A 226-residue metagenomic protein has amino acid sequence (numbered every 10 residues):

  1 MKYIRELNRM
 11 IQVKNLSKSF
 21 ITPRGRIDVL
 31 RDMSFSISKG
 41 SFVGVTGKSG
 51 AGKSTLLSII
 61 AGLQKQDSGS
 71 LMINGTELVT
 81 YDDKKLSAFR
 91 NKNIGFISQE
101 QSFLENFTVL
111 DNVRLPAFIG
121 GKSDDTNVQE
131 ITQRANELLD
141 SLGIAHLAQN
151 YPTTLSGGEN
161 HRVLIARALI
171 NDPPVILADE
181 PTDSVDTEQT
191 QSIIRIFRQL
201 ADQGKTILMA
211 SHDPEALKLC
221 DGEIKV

Functional and structural regions predicted by a protein language model:
A61: Helix-to-loop junction immediately C-terminal to a conserved catalytic motif
G69-E77: Conserved ABC transporter NBD signature motif
E77, F118, T126-H146: Conserved ABC ATPase "signature" region
Y151-L155, E159: Conserved ABC ATPase signature
I165: Hydrophobic anchor residue at the start of the ABC signature
I170-P174: A short, proline-enriched helix->beta-strand linker immediately N-terminal to the Walker B motif in ABC-type P-loop
I176-D179: Catalytic Walker B motif of ABC-type/P-loop ATPase nucleotide-binding domains
